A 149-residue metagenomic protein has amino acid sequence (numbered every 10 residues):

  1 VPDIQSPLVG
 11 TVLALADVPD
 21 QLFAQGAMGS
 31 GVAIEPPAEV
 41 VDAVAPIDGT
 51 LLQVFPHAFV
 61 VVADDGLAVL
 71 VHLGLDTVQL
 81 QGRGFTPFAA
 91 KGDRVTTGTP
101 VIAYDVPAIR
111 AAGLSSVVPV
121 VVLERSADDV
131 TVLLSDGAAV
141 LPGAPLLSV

Functional and structural regions predicted by a protein language model:
V1-V149: Contiguous, well-folded functional domains in the mature portion of proteins
